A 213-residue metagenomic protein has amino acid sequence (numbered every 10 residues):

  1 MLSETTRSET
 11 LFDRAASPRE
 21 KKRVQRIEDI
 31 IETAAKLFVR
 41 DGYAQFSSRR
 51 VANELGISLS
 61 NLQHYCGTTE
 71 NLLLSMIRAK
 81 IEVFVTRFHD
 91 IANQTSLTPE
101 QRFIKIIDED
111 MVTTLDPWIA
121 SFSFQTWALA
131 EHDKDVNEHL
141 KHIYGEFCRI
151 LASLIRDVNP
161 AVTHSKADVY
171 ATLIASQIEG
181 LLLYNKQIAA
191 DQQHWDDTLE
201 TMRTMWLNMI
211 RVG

Functional and structural regions predicted by a protein language model:
M1-Q25, G213: N-terminal intrinsically disordered/low-complexity leader segments
L2, D29, T33-N71, S75: Helix-turn-helix
D29, T33-R40, R87-I91, F122 (+2 more regions): Solvent-exposed, amphipathic alpha-helical segments
C66, V112-T113, Q125-H132: Short helix-capping/turn signature of helix-turn-helix
S75, H89-W118, Y170-I174, W195-L199: Hydrophobic alpha-helical connector segments
R78-F84: Short, basic, alpha-helical segments at the C-terminal edge of helix-turn-helix-like DNA-binding modules
V85-D90, L115-F124, K134-N159, E200 (+1 more regions): Amphipathic alpha-helical packing segments from all-alpha helical-bundle domains
N137-K141, D157-M209, G213: Hydrophobic/aromatic-rich alpha-helical bundle segments in the mid-to-C-terminal region
